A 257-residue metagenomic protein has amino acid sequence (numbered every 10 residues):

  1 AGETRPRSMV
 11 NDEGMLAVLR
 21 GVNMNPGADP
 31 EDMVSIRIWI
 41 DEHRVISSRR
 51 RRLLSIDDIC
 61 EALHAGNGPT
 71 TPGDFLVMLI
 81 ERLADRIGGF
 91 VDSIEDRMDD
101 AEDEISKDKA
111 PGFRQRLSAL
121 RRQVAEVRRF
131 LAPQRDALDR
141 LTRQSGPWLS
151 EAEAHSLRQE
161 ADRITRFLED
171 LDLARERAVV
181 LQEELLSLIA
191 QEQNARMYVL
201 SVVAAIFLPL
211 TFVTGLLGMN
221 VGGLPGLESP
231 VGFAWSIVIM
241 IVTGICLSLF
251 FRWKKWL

Functional and structural regions predicted by a protein language model:
A1-S150, Q159, R163-L173, W256-L257: Peripheral, non-transmembrane regulatory/ligand-interaction domains of membrane transport proteins
A17-V18, E151-H155, Q159, F212-T214 (+1 more regions): Intrinsically disordered, low-complexity proline-rich regions
S55, A152, S156, P230-A234: Short acidic-hydrophobic sequence patches enriched in Asp/Glu that either
T142-A154, V179-A190: Long amphipathic alpha-helical coiled-coil segments
D162-L257: Hydrophobic alpha-helical transmembrane segments and their immediately adjacent juxtamembrane loops
